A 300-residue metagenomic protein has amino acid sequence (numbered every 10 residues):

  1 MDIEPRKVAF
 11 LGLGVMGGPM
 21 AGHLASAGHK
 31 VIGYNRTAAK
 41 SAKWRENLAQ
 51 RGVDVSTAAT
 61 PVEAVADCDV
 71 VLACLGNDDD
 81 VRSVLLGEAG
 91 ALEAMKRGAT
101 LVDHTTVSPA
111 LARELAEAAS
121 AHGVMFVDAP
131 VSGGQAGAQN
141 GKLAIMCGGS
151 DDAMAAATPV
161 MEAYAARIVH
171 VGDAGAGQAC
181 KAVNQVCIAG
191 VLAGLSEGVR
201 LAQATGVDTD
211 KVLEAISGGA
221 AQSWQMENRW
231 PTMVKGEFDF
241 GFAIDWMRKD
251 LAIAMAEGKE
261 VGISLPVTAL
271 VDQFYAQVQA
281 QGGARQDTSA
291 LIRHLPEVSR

Functional and structural regions predicted by a protein language model:
M1-A73, H104-T105, Q135: NAD(P)+-binding Rossmann beta1-loop-alpha1 motif at the extreme N-terminus of oxidoreductases
M20-L24, L115, V160, L201: Hydrophobic residues within alpha-helices that form the first helical element adjacent to the glycine-rich loop
V31, T57, M125-V127, I168 (+2 more regions): Hydrophobic beta-strand scaffold residues
P61-A73, D78-V124: Rossmann-fold NAD(P) dinucleotide-binding segment
T106-V186: Rossmann-fold dinucleotide-binding core
A156, G175-S299: Helical "substrate-binding/catalytic lid" subdomain of Rossmann-like NAD(P)-dependent dehydrogenases/reductases
